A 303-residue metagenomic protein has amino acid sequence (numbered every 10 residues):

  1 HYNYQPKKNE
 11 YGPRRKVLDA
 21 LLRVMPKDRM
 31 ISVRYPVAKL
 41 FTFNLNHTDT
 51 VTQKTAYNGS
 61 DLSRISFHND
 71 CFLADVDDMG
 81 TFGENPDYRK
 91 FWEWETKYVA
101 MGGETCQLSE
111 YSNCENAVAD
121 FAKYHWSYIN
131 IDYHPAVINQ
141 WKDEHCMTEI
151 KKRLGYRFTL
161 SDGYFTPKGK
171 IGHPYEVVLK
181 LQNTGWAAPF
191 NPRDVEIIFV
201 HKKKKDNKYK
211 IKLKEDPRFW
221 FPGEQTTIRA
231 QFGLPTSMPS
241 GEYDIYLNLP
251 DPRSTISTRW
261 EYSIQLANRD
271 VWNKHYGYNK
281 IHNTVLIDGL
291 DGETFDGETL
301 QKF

Functional and structural regions predicted by a protein language model:
Y2-P135: Catalytic-core regions of glycoside hydrolase
Y4, S112, D143-C146, K180 (+1 more regions): A near-ubiquitous, low-amplitude feature marking generic local secondary-structure context
D19, D28, D49, D61 (+15 more regions): Acidic-enriched, low-complexity/disordered segments with a strong bias for Aspartate over Glutamate
Y88-K90, A122, V137, D216 (+2 more regions): Acidic, low-complexity intrinsically disordered regions
W94-T96, Y128, D143, P222 (+2 more regions): Intrinsic disorder/low-complexity segments enriched in polar/charged and small flexible residues
C114-T166: Catalytic cores of secreted or luminal carbohydrate-active enzymes
T148-F303: Extracellular/luminal regions of secreted and cell-surface proteins that mediate adhesion/ECM remodeling
